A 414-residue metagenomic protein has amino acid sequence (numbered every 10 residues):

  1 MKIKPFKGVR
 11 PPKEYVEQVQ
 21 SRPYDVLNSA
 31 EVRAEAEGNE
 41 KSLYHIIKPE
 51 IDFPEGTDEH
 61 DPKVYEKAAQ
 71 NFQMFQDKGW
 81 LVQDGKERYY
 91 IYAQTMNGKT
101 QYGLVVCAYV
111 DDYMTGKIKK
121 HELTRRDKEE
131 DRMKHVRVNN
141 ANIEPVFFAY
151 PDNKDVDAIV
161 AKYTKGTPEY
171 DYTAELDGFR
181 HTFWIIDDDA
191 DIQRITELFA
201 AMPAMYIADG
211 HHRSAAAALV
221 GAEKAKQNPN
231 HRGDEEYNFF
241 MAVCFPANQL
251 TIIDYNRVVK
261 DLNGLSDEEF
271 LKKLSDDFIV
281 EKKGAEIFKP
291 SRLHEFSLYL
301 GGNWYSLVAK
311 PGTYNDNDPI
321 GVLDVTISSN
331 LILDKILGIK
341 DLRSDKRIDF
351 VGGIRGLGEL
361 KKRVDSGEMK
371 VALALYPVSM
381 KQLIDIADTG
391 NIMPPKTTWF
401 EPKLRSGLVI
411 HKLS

Functional and structural regions predicted by a protein language model:
M1-S414: Surface-exposed, charge/polar-rich loops and edge strands
